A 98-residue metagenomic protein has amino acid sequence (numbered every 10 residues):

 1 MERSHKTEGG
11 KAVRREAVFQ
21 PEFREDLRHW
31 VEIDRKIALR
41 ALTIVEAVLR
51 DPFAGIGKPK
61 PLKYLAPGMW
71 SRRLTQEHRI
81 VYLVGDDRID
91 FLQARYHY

Functional and structural regions predicted by a protein language model:
M1-E16, R24-T43, I56, L62 (+1 more regions): Enriched for short, Lys/Arg-rich terminal
I44-V48: Solvent-exposed, amphipathic alpha-helical segments
L49, K58: Glycine-rich, flexible loop/turn motifs
R50-F53, P67: Generic structural signal for secondary-structure transition and capping sites
